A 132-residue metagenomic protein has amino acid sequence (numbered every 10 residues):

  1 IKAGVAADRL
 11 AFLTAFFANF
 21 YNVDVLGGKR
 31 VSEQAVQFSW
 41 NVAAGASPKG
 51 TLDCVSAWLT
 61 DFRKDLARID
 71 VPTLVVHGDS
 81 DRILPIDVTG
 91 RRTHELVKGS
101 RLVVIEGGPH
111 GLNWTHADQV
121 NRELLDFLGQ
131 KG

Functional and structural regions predicted by a protein language model:
G4-A67: Conserved alpha/beta-hydrolase catalytic His-Asp/Glu region
A46, K64, L84, L112-H116: Residue-level signal for the nucleotide or nucleotide-sugar donor/cofactor binding architecture
R63, R91-R92, D118: Active-site phosphate/pyrophosphate- and oxyanion-stabilizing loops and adjacent acidic/basic residues in soluble
A67-D70, E95-V97: Short, conserved loop/helix-junction motifs that constitute active-site signature segments in enzyme catalytic cores
I69, V75-H77, D81: Short beta-strand/loop motif that positions the catalytic acidic residue of the alpha/beta-hydrolase fold
D79-R82, G107-P109: Acidic beta-to-alpha connecting loop that harbors the catalytic carboxylate
R82-T89: Conserved alpha/beta-hydrolase "acid-adjacent" motif
V97-G132: Catalytic active-site module of serine/aspartate enzymes centered on a nucleophile-bearing elbow/loop
